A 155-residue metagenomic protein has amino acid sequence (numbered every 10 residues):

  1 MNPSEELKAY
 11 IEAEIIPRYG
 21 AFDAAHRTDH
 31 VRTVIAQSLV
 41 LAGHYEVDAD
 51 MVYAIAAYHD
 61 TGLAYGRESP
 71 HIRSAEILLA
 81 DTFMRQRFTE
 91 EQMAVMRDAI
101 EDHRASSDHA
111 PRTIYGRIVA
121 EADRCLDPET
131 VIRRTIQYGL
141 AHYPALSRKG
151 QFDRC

Functional and structural regions predicted by a protein language model:
M1-E6, Y19-V47, Y58, A105-C155: Divalent metal-dependent phosphate-bond-processing catalytic cores, especially two-metal-ion Mg2+/Mn2+ enzymes that act
L7-E12: Flexible internal linker/loop segments at domain or repeat junctions
V34, S38, S69-M84: An active-site-proximal "capping" alpha-helix that borders the catalytic cofactor pocket
A42, E46, Y65, Q86-R87: Residues at alpha-helix boundaries and short interhelical turns
A49-G66, P70, S74, V95-R104: His-Asp-centered metal-binding catalytic motifs of divalent-metal-dependent phosphohydrolases/nucleases
P70-S74, Q92, I114, E121: Short acidic-hydrophobic sequence patches enriched in Asp/Glu that either
E76-R112: Hydrophobic, well-structured mid-protein blocks that either form specific transmembrane helices
